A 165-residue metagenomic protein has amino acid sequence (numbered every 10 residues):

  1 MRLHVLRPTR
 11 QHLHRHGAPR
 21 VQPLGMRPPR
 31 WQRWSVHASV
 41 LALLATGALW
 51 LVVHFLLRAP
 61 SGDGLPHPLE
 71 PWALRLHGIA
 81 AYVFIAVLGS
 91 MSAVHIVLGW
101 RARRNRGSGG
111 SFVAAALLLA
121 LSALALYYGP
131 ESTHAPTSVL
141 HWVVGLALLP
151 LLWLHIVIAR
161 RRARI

Functional and structural regions predicted by a protein language model:
R2-I165: Membrane-embedded alpha-helical bundles that constitute the cytochrome b-like, heme-associated redox core of multi-pass
